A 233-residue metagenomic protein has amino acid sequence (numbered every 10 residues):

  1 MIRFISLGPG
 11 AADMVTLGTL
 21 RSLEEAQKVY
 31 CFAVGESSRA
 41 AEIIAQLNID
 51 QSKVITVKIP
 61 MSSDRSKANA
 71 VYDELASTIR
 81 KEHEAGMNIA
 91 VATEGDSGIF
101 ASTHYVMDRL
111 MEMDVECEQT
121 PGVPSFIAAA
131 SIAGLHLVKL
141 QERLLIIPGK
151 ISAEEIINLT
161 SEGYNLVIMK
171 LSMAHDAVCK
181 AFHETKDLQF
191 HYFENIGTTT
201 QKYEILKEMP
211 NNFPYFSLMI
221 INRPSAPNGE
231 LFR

Functional and structural regions predicted by a protein language model:
M1-A12, L17-L20, E24-V115, E204 (+3 more regions): Class I S-adenosyl-L-methionine
I2, T160-R233: A contiguous loop/helix-start segment that scaffolds small-molecule binding in enzyme catalytic cores
S6, P148, K170-L171: Glycine-rich anion-binding loop/nest that anchors nucleotide
C31-F32, T56, V91-T93, Q119-G122 (+3 more regions): General beta-strand structural signal in soluble alpha/beta enzymes
E36-S38, S62, P124-I127, H175-D176 (+1 more regions): Short gly/pro/ser/thr-enriched loop/turn and capping motifs at secondary-structure boundaries
D73-A76, K150-E154, H175: Structural motif corresponding to alpha-helix initiation and N-cap regions
T93, E116, R143-L144, G163-M169: Flexible, glycine/proline-enriched loop segments at strand-loop-helix junctions that form or flank small-ligand binding
G98-L159, P210, P224-P227: Class I SAM-dependent methyltransferase SAM-binding "motif I" and its flanking Rossmann-like core
